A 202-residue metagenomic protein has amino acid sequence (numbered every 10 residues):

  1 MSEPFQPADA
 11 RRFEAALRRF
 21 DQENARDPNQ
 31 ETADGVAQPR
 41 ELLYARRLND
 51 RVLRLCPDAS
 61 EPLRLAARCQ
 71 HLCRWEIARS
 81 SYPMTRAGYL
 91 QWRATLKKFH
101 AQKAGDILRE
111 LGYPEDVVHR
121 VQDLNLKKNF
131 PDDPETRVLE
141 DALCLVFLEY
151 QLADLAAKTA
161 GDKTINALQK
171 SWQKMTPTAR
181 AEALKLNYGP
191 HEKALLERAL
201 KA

Functional and structural regions predicted by a protein language model:
S2-R18, Q22, G35-L42, R46 (+5 more regions): Divalent metal-dependent phosphate-bond-processing catalytic cores, especially two-metal-ion Mg2+/Mn2+ enzymes that act
Q22-E31, P83-M84: Short, charged, low-complexity loops and linkers
T32-V36, A87-R93, P134: A ubiquitous short alpha-helical element
E61-S80, H100, A104, D123-N129 (+1 more regions): His-Asp-centered metal-binding catalytic motifs of divalent-metal-dependent phosphohydrolases/nucleases
A66, S81, R86-A94, E192-A202: Long, low-complexity, intrinsically disordered polar/charged segments
H71-A78, Q91-T95, H119, V138-A142: Membrane-targeting and insertion segments and their boundary/processing signals
S80-D123: Helix-adjacent hinge/juxtasegments
